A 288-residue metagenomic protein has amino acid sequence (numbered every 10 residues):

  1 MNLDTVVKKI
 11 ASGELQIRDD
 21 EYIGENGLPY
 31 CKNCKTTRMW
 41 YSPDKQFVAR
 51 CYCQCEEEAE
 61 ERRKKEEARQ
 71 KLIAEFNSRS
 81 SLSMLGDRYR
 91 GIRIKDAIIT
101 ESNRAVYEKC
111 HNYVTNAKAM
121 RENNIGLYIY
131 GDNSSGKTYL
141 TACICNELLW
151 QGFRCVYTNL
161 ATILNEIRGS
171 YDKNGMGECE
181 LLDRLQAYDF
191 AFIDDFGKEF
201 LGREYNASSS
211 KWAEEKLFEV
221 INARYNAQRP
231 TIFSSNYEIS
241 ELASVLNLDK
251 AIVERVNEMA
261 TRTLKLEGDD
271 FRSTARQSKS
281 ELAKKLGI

Functional and structural regions predicted by a protein language model:
M1-T100, R104, S273-I288: A short, basic N-terminal segment
I94-M120: N-terminal pre-Walker A segment at the start of P-loop NTPase domains
A97, T141, N159, D194 (+3 more regions): Conserved RecA-like P-loop NTPase ATPase core
R104-H111, C145-A187, F200, E204-A207 (+1 more regions): Short glycine-rich substrate-engagement loop in P-loop NTPases that contacts/grips substrate
V114-K118, S170-A191, F196, E215-A223 (+1 more regions): Conserved alpha-helical scaffold flanking the Walker A/P-loop in AAA+ ATPase domains
A119-T141: Walker A/P-loop nucleotide-binding motif
F153-R154, A187-A191, A227-F233: Loop/turn-to-beta-strand initiation segments
N165, K198-I288: Replace "adjacent to P-loop NTPase cores in ATP/GTP-dependent enzymes" with "adjacent to NTP-binding cores
